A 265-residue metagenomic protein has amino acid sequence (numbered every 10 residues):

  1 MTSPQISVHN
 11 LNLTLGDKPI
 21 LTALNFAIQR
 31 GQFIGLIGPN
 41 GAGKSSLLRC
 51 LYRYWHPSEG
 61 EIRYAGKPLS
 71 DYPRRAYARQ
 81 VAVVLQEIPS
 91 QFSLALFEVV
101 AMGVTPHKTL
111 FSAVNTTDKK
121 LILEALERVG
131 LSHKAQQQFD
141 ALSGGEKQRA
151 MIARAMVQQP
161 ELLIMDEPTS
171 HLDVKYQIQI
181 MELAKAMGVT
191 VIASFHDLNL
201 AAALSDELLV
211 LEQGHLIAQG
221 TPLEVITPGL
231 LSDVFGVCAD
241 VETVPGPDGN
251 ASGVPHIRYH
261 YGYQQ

Functional and structural regions predicted by a protein language model:
I37-P39: The feature captures the beta-strand-to-loop junction immediately N-terminal to the Walker
Y52: Helix-to-loop junction immediately C-terminal to a conserved catalytic motif
G60-P68, Y77: Conserved ABC transporter NBD signature motif
A101, T116-K134: Conserved ABC ATPase "signature" region
V157-E161: A short, proline-enriched helix->beta-strand linker immediately N-terminal to the Walker B motif in ABC-type P-loop
L163-E167: Catalytic Walker B motif of ABC-type/P-loop ATPase nucleotide-binding domains
P228, V234-Q265: ABC ATPase nucleotide-binding domains
